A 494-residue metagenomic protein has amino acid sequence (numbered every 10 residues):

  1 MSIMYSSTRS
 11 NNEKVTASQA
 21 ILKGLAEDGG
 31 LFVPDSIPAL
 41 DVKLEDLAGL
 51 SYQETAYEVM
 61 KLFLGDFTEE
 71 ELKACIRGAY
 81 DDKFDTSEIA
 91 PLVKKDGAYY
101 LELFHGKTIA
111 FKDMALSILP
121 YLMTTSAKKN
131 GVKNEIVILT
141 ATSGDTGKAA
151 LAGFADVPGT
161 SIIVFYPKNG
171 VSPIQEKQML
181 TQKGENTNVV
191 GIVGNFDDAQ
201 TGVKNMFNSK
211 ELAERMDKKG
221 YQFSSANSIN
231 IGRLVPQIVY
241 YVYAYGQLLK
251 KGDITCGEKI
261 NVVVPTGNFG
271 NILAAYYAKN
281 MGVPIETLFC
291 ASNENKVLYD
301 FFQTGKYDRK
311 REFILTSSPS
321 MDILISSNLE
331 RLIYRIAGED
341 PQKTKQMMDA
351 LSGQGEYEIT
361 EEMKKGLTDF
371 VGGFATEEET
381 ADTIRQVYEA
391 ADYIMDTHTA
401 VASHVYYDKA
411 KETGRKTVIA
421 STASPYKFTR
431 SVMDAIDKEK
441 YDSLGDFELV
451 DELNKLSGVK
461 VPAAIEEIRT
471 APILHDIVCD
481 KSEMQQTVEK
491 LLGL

Functional and structural regions predicted by a protein language model:
M1-L494: PLP-dependent amino-acid enzyme catalytic core
